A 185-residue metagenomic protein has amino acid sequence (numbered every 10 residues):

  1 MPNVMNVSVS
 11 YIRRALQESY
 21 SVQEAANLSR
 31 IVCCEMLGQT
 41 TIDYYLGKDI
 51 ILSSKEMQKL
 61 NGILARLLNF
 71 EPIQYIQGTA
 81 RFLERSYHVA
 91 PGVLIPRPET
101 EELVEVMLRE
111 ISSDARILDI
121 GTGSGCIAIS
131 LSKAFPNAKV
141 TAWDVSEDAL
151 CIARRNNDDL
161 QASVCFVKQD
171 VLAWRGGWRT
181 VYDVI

Functional and structural regions predicted by a protein language model:
P2-Q77: N-terminal auxiliary segments of SAM/dcSAM-dependent transferases
E18-V22, A115, A173-W174: Short helix-to-loop capping/linker segments positioned immediately adjacent to catalytic or ligand/cofactor-binding
K48, Q58-F135, V140-R155, K168 (+1 more regions): SAM-dependent Rossmann-like transferase core, predominantly class I methyltransferases with a strong bias toward
S112, A162, T180: Structured loop/turn residues at beta-strand edges in well-structured enzyme cores
Q161-V171: Conserved SAM-binding strand-loop segment of SAM-dependent methyltransferases
G176-I185: A short acidic, Gly/Pro-enriched loop at the edge of an enzyme's catalytic core that lines a small-molecule cofactor
